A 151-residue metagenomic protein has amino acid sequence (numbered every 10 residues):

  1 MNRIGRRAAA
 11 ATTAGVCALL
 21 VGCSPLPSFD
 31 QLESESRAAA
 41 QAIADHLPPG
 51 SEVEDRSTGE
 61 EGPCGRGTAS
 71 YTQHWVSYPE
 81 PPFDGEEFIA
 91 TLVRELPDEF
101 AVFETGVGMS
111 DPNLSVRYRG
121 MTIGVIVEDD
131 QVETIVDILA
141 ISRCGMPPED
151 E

Functional and structural regions predicted by a protein language model:
M1-T13: Bacterial N-terminal signal peptides that target proteins for export
V16, S57-T58, D137: Residue-level signal for mature regions of secreted extracellular proteins and peptides
A18-G22: C-terminal motif of bacterial Sec signal peptides marking the signal peptidase cleavage site
S24-P27: Bacterial signal peptide processing site
F29-S36, P81-I89: Solvent-exposed, acidic/flexible segments
Q31-Q73: Compositionally biased P/S/T/G-rich terminal and signal peptide-adjacent segments that lie outside catalytic cores
H74-P82: Second-shell loop/turn segments in exported
G85-E151: Extracytosolic low-complexity repeat regions of secreted or lipid-anchored proteins
